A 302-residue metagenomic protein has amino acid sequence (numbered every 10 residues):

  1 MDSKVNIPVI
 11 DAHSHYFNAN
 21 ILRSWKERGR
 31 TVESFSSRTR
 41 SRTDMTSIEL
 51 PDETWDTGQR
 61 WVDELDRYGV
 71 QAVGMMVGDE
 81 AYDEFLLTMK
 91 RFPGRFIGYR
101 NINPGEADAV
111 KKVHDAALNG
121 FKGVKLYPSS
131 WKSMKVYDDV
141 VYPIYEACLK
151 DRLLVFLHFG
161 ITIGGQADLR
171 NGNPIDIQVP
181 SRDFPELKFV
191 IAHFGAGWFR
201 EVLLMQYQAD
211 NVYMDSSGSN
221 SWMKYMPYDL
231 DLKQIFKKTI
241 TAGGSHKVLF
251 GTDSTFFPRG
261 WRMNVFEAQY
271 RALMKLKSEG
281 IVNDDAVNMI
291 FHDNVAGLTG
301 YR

Functional and structural regions predicted by a protein language model:
M1-A12, A19-R67, Q71, K238 (+2 more regions): Mid-to-C-terminal alpha-helical segments outside catalytic/metal-binding sites
V9-A12, M75-M76, Y99-R100, F189-A192 (+2 more regions): Active-site neighborhood of phospho(di)ester-bond hydrolases with catalytic His/Asp-centered motifs
H13, L65, A116, V124 (+6 more regions): Conserved, mostly hydrophobic/aromatic
F17-A19, E80-D83, G105-D108, W131 (+4 more regions): Active-site environment of divalent metal-dependent phosphoester hydrolases
R60-E64, E84-T88, K112-A116, V140-I144 (+4 more regions): A general structural detector for well-ordered alpha-helical segments in enzyme core domains, enriched
D66-A72, P93-R95, R182-F189: Short, surface-exposed connector motifs at secondary-structure boundaries
Q71-A72, D79-G172: Active-site gating/metal-coordination segments in enzymes
G123, K135-L249: Catalytic pocket-lining loop regions of alpha/beta-barrel enzymes, especially the amidohydrolase/enolase/GH5 lineages
